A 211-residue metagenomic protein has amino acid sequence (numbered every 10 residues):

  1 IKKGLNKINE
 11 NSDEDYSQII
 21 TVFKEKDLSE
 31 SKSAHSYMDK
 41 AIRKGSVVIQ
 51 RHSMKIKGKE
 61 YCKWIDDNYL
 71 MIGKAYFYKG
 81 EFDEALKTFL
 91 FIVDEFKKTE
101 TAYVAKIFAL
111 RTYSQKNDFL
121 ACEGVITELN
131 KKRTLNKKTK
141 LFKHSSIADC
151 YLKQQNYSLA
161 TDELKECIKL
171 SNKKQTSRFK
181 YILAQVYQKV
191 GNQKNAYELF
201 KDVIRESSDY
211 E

Functional and structural regions predicted by a protein language model:
I1-E211: Acidic, polar-rich low-complexity tracts and alpha-helical solenoid repeat scaffolds
